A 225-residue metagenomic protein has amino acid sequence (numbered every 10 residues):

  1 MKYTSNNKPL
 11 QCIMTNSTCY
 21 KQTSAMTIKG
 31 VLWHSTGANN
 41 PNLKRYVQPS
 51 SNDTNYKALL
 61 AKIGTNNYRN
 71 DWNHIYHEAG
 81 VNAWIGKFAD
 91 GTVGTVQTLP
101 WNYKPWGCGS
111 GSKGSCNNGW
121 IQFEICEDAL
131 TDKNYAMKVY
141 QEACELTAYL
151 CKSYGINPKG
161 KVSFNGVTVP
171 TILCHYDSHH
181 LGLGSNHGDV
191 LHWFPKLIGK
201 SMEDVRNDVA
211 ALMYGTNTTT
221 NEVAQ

Functional and structural regions predicted by a protein language model:
M1-L10, K21-A25, A129-Q225: Basic/polar, cationic surfaces and motifs that engage anionic cell-wall and phosphate/carboxylate ligands
M1-N117, V190-L191: N-terminal catalytic cores of peptidoglycan-degrading enzymes
G30, W120, T171: Hydrophobic "anchor" residues on beta-strands that sit immediately upstream of conserved functional sites
H34-T36, F123-D128, H175: Short loop/turn segments at strand-loop or loop-helix junctions that form parts of catalytic or ligand-binding pockets
G80-N82, Q97, Q122, E142 (+1 more regions): Generic beta-strand or strand-like secondary-structure segments
G109-G111, Q122-E124, T147-L150: Glycine-rich loops and low-complexity Gly/Arg-rich segments that provide flexible linkers or classic glycine-based
N117-A129, D189: Glycine-rich, often proline-containing surface loops adjacent to acidic residues and nearby aromatics that form
